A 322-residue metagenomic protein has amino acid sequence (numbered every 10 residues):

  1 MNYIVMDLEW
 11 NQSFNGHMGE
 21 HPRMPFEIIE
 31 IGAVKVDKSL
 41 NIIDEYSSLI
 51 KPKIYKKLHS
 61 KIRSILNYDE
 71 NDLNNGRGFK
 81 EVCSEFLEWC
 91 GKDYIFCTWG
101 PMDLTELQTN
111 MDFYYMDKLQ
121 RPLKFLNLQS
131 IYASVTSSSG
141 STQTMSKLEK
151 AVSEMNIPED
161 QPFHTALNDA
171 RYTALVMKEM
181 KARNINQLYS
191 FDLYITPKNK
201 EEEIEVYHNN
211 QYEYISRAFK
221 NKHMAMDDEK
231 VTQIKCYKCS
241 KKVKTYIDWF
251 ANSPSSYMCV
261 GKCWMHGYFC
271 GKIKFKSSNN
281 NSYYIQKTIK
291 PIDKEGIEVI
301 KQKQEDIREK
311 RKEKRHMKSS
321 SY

Functional and structural regions predicted by a protein language model:
M1-Y3, W10, Y46, C83 (+11 more regions): Aromatic-enriched hydrophobic runs in primary sequence
N2-Q108, G271-K310: Conserved non-catalytic scaffold segment of RNase H-like nuclease domains
G19-P22, V152, N221-H223: Intrinsically disordered, low-complexity segments enriched in polar/charged residues with Gly/Pro, especially when
M24-I31, K35-L66, C90-S216, Y283-Y284: Metal-dependent phosphoesterase core characteristic of DEDDh/y 3'-5' exonuclease domains
N74, P122, P162-F163, I247 (+1 more regions): Short loop/turn and capping residues at structural boundaries
V82, R171, S255: Short Asp/Glu-rich motifs
E179-Y322: Acidic two-metal-ion nuclease catalytic site recognized across multiple nuclease folds, prominently DnaQ/RNase D-T
